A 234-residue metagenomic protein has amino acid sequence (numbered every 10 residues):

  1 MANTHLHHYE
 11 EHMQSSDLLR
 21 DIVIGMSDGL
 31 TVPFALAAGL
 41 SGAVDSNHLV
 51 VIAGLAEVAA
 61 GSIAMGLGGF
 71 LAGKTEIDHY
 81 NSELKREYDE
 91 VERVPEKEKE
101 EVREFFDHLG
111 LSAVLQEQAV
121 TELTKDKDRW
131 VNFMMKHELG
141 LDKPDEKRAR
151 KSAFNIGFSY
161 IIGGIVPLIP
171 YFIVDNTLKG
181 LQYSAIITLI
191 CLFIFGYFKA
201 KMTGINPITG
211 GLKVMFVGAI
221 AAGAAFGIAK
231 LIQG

Functional and structural regions predicted by a protein language model:
M1-Q14, L18, E76-I156: Cytosol/matrix-facing amphipathic helices and coiled-coil assembly/linker segments of eukaryotic membrane proteins
A2-K74: Internal alpha-helical transmembrane segments
Q14-I24, N47-L55, L115, A149-F154 (+2 more regions): The feature identifies polytopic integral membrane transport proteins across all domains of life
G29-F34, I156-P167: Core segments of transmembrane alpha-helices that mediate helix-helix packing or line hydrophobic substrate/ligand
A60, A64, G163, P167 (+3 more regions): Alpha-helical transmembrane segments of multipass membrane proteins
L178-I190: Structural signature of hydrophobic alpha-helical transmembrane segments
I194-A219: Interfacial loop-to-transmembrane junctions
F226-G234: Juxtamembrane boundary at the C-terminal end of a transmembrane helix
